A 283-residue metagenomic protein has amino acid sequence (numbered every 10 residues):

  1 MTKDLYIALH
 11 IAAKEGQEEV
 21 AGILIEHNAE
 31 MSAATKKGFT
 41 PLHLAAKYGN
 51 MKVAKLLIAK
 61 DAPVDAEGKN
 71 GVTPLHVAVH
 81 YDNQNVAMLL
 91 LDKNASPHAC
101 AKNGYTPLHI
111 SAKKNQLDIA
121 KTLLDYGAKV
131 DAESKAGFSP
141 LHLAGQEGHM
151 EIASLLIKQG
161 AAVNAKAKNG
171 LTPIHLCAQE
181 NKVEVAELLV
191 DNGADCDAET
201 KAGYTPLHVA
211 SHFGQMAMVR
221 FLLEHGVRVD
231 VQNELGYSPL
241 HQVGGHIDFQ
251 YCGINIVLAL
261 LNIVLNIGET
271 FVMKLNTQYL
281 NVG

Functional and structural regions predicted by a protein language model:
I11-Q17, L44-N50, V77-N83, I110-Q116 (+4 more regions): Ankyrin repeat A-helix N-terminal signature
G22-A29, L56-A62, M88-A95, K121-A128 (+3 more regions): Ankyrin repeat domain, specifically the short helix-to-loop turn at the C-terminus of the second helix of each repeat
Q250-Y251, Q278-Y279: Low-complexity, intrinsically disordered or signal/transmembrane-proximal segments
